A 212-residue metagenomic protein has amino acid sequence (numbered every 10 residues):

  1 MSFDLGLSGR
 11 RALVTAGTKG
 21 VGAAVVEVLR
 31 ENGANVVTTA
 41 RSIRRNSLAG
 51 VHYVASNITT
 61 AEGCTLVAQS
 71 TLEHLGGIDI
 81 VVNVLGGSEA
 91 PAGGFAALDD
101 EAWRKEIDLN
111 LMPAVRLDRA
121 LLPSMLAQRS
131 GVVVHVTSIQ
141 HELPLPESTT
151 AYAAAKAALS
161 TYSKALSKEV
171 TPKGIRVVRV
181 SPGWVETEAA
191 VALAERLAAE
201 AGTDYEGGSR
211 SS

Functional and structural regions predicted by a protein language model:
R10, G76-I78, M125-S138, P172-R176: Active-site loop of short-chain dehydrogenase/reductase
R11, T18-K19: Conserved glycine-rich cofactor-binding loop
N32-S47: Conserved glycine-rich Rossmann-like NAD(P)H-binding loop of the short-chain dehydrogenase/reductase
V84-P91: Conserved NAD(P)H cofactor-binding loop of Rossmann-fold oxidoreductase domains
P91-F95, D99-I107: Substrate-binding pocket helix/loop in short-chain dehydrogenase/reductase
D118-R119, K164: A short, exposed helix-loop element centered on a Lys and neighboring polar residues
V134-A158, S163-K164, K168-P172, W184-V185: Catalytic loop of short-chain dehydrogenase/reductase
